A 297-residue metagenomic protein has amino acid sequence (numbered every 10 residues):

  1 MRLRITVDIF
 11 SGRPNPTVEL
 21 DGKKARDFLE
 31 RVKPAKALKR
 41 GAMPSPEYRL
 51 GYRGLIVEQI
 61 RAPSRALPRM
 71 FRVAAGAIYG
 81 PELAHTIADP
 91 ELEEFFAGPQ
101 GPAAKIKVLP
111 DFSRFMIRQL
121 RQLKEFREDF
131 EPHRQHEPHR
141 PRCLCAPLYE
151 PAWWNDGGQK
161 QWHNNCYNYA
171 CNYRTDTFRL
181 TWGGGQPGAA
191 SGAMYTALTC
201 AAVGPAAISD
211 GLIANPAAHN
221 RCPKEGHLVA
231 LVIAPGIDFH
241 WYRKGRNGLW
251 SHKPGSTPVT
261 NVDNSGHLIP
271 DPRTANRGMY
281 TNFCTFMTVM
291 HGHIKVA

Functional and structural regions predicted by a protein language model:
M1-R134: Function-determining sites in protein domains
F28-L38, Y169-D176, A206, D210 (+1 more regions): Structured segments of extracytoplasmic/periplasmic soluble domains in secreted or envelope-associated proteins
A37-K39, R65, T177-T181, I237-R243 (+2 more regions): Substrate-binding/catalytic groove segments of enzymes that remodel or degrade extracellular structural polymers
G51-R53, C166, G226, D238 (+2 more regions): Residues that flank catalytic or metal-binding motifs in active/ligand-binding sites
G54-A62, D89, V229, P254 (+1 more regions): N-terminal nucleophile
A103-E131, R246-A297: Active-site or metal-binding loop neighborhoods of secreted/extracellular toxin and effector enzymes
P132-I213: Cysteine-nucleophile protease catalytic domains, especially the papain-like/related folds used in DUB/UBL proteases
A190-T257: ...with weaker cross-activation on analogous glycine-rich loops/strands in unrelated enzymes
